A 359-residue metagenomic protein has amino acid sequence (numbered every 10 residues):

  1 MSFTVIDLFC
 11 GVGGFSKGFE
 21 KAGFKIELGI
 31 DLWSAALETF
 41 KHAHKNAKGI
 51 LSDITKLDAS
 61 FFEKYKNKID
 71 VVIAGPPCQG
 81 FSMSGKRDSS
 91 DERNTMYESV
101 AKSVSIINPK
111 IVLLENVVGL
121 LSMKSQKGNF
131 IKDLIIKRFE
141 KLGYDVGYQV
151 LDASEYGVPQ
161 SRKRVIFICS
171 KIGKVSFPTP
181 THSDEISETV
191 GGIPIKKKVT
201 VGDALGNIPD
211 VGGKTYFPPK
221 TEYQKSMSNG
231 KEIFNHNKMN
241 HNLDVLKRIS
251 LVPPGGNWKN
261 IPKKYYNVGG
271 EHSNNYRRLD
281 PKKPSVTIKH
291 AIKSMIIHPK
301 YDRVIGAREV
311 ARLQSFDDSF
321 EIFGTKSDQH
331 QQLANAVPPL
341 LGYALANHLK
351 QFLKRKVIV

Functional and structural regions predicted by a protein language model:
S2-I111, V118-S122, Q126-K132: Core alpha/beta nucleotide-donor-binding catalytic domains of modification enzymes
K45, P76-P77, P109, P159 (+2 more regions): Proline-centered helix-kink/hinge sites
F61-K68, F81-V268: Class I S-adenosyl-L-methionine
P77-Q79, I172, K293, D318-S319: Short connector loops/turns at beta-strand edges and beta->alpha or beta->beta junctions
Y223-V359: C-terminal target-recognition/interaction regions appended to catalytic cores
